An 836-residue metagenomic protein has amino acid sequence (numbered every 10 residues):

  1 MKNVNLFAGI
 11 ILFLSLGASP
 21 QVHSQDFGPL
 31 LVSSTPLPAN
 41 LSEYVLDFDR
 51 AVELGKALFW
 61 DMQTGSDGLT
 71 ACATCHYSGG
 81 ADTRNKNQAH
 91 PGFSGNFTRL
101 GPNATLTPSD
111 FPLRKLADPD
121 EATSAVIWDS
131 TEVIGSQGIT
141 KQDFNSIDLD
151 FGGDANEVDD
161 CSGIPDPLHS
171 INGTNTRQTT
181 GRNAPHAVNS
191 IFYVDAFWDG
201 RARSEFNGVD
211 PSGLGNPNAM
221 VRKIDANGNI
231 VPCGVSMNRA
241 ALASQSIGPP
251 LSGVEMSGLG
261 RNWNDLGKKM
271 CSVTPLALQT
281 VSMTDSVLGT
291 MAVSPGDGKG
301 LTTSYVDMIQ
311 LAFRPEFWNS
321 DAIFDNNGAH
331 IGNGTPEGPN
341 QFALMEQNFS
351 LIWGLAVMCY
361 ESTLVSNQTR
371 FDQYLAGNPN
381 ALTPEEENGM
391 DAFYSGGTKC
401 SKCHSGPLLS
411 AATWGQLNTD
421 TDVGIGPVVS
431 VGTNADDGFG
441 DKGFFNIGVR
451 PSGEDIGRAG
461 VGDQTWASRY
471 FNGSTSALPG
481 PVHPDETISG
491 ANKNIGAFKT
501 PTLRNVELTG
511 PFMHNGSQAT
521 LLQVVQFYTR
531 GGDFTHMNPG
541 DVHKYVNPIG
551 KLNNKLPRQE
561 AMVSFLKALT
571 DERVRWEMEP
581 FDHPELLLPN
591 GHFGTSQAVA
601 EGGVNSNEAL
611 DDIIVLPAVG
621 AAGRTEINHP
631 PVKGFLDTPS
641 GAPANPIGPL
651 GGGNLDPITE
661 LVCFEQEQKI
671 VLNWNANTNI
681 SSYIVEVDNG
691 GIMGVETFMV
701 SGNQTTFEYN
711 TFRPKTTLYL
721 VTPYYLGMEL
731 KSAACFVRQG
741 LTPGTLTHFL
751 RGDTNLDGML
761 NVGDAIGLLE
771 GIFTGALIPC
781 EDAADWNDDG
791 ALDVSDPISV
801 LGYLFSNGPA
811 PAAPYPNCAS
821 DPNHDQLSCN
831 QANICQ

Functional and structural regions predicted by a protein language model:
A8-G17: Bacterial N-terminal signal peptides
S19, G652-N654, C735, Q739-Q836: Cellulosome-associated attachment modules in secreted, modular CAZymes
P20-N654: Periplasmic c-type cytochrome electron-transfer domains
G652-N679, M728-L746: Pro/Thr/Ser/Gly-rich low-complexity, intrinsically disordered linker/stalk tracts
N679-T697: Extracellular low-complexity, O-glycosylation-prone stalks/linkers
T697-N703: Short beta-strand segments within Ig-like beta-sandwich modules, predominantly Fibronectin type-III
T705-F707: Short strand-edge motifs at loop-to-beta-strand transitions and within beta-strands of extracellular beta-rich domains
Y709-E729: Beta-strand-rich modules
